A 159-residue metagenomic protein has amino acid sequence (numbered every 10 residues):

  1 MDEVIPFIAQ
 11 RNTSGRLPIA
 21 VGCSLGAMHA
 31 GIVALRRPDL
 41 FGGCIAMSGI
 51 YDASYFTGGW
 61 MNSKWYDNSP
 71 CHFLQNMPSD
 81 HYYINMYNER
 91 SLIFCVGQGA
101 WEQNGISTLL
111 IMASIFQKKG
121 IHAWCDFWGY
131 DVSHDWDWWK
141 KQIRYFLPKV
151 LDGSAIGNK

Functional and structural regions predicted by a protein language model:
M1-K159: Non-catalytic cap/lid and distal C-terminal segments of serine-dependent acyl enzymes
